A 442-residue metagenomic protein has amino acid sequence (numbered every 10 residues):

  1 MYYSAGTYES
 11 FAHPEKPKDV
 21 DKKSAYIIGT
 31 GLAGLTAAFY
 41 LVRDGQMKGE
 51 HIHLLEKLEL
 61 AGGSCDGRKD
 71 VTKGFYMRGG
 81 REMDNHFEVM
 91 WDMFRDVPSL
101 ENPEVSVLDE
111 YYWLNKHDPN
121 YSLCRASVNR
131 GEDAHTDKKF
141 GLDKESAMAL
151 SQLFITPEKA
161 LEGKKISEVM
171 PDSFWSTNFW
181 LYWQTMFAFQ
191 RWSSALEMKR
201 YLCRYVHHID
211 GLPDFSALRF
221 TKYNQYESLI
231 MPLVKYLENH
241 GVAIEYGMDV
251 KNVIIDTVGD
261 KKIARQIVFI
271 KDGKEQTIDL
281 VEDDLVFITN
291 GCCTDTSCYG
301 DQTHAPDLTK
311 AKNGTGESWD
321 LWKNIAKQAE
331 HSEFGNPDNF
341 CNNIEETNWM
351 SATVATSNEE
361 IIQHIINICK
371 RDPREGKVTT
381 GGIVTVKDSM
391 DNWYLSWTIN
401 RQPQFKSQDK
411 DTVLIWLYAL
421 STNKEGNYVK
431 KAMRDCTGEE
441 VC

Functional and structural regions predicted by a protein language model:
M1-A25, R43-H51, K69: Extreme N-terminal leader/targeting segments of oxidoreductases
G29-L35: Glycine-rich Rossmann-fold phosphate-binding loop(s) that bind the pyrophosphate of adenine dinucleotide cofactors
A33, E50-H53: Conserved beta-strand positions in the Rossmann-like core of class I SAM-dependent methyltransferases
A37-E50, Y236, H240: A short, Lys/Arg-enriched amphipathic alpha-helix followed by its capping loop at the start of a domain
L58-E82: Conserved N-terminal glycine-rich FAD pyrophosphate-binding loop of Rossmann-like flavoproteins
S99-H207, R219-F220: Rossmann-like flavin
C203-L285, T289-G291, T303-H304, T309-W319: Helical element adjacent to the flavin cofactor pocket in flavoenzyme catalytic cores
V206-T221, D283-L285, N290-C442: C-terminal segments that line or cap access tunnels to active or ligand-binding sites in enzymes and enzyme-associated
